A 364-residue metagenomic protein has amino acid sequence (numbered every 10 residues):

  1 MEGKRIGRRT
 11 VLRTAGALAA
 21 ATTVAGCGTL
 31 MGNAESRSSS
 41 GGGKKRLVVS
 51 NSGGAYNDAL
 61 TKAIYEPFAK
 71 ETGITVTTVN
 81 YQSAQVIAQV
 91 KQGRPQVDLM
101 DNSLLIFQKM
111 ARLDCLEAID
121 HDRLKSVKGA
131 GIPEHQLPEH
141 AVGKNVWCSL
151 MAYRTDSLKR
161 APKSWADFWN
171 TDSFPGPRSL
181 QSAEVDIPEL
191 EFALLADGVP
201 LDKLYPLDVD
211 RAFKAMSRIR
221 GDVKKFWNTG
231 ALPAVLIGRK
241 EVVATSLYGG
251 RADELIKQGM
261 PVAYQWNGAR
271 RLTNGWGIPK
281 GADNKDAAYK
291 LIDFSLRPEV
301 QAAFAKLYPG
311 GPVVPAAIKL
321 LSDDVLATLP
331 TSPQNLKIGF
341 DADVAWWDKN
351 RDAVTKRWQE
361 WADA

Functional and structural regions predicted by a protein language model:
M1-T22: N-terminal secretory signal peptides and thylakoid transit peptides that target proteins across membranes
G28-S38: Bacterial lipoprotein signal-peptidase II cleavage site
G41-F107: Early extracytoplasmic/lumenal segment of secretory-pathway proteins
G54-T61, P95-G238: Extracytoplasmic ligand-binding site segments that recognize negatively charged/polar headgroups
I106-A111, G238, A244-P261: A ligand-binding cleft/hinge motif common to bilobed small-molecule-binding domains
W147, D210-I219, I256-A282: Periplasmic-binding protein-like
P279-I338: Mature extracytoplasmic/periplasmic domains
L336-A364: Conserved C-terminal helix/tail region of periplasmic/extracytoplasmic solute-binding proteins
